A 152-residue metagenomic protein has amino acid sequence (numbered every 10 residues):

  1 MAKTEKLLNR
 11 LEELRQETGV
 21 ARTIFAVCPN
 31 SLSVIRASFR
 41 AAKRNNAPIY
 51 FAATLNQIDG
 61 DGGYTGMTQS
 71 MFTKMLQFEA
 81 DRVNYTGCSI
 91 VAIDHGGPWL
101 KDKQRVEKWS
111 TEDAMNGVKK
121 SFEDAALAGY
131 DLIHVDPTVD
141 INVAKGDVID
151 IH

Functional and structural regions predicted by a protein language model:
M1-F25, A37-R40: N-terminal amphipathic alpha-helix/helix-capping segment at the start of soluble metabolic enzymes
G19-T23, A52-Y64: Glycine-/proline-rich flexible loop or hinge segments
A21-R22, S31-I35, F72: Terminal catalytic/cofactor-binding subdomain
R22-A26, N46-A52, C88-A92, L132-H134: Structural preference for beta-strand elements that scaffold enzyme active sites
C28-L32, T54-I58, D94-P98, T138-D140: Active-site beta-loop-alpha junctions enriched in small/polar residues
N30-S33, N45, Q57, R82 (+1 more regions): Core catalytic machinery and nucleic-acid-binding channels of phosphodiester-processing enzymes
R40-N45, G60-M71: Glycine-rich loop at the start of a catalytic domain that most often binds anionic cofactors/ligands
G66-H152: Active-site beta->alpha loop and helix N-cap motifs at the rims of alpha/beta catalytic domains
